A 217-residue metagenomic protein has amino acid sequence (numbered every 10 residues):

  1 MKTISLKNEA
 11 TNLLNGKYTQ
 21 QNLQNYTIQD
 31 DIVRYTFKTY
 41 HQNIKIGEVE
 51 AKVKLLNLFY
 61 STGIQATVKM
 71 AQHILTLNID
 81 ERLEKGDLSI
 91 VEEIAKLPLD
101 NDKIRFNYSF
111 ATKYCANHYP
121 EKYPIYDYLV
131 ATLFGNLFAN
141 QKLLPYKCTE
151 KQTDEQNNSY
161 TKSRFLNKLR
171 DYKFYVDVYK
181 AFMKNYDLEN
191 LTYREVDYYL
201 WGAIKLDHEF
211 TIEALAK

Functional and structural regions predicted by a protein language model:
M1-V53, D127-K217: C-terminal accessory module of base-excision DNA glycosylases/AP lyases that mediates lesion recognition and DNA
E9, L14, F59-S61, P120: Enrichment for repetitive, rod-forming helical segments
A51, L55-F106: Helix-hairpin-helix/helix-loop-helix acidic hairpins
S61-I64, Y119-Y123, I204-K205: Short alpha-helix boundary/capping elements
E84, C115-A116, Y186-L191: Homeobox/homeodomain signature
A95-N136: Catalytic DNA-binding helix-loop module of base-excision-repair DNA glycosylases/AP lyases
